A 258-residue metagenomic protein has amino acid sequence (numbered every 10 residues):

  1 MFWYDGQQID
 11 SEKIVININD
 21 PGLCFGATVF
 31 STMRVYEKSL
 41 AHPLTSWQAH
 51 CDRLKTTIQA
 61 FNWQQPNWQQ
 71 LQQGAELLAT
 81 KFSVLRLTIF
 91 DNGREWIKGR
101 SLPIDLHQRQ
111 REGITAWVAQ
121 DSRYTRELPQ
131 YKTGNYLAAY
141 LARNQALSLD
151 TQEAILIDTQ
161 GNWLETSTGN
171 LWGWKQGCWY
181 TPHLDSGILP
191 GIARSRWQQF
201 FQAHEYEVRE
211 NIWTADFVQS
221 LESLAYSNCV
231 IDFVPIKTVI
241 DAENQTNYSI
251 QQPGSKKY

Functional and structural regions predicted by a protein language model:
M1-P66, Q72-E76, R94-Y258: Helix-start/capping segments and mature chain N-termini
T80-I89, W96: Ordered, amphipathic secondary-structure segments that act as subunit-interaction surfaces in large macromolecular
